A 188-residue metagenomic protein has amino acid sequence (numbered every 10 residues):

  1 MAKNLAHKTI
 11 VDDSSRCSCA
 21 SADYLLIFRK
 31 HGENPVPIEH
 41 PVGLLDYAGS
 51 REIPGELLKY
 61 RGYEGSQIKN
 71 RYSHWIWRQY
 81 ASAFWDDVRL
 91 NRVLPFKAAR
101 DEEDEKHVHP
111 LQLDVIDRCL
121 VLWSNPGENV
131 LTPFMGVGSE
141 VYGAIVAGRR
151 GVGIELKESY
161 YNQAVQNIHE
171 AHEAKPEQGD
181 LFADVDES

Functional and structural regions predicted by a protein language model:
M1-N162: Core catalytic lobe of class I
V165-S188: S-adenosyl-L-methionine
